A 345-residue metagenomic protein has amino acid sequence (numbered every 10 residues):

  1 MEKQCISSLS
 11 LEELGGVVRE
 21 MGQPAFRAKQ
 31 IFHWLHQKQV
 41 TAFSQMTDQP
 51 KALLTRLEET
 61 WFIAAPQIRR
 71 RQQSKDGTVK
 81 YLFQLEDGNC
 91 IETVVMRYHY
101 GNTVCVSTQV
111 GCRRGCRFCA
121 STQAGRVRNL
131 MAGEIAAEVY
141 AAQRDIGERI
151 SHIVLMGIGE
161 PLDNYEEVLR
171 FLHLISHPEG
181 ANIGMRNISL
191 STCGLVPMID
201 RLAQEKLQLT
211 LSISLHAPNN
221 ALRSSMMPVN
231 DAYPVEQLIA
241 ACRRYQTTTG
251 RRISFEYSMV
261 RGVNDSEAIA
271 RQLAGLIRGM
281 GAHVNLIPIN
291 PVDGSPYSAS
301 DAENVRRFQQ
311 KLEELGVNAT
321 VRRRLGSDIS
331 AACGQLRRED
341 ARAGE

Functional and structural regions predicted by a protein language model:
M1-I91, R243-R252, Y257-E345: Auxiliary Fe-S-binding modules of radical SAM enzymes
V79, I91, N102-V106, R114 (+1 more regions): Generic beta-strand structural signal
N89, H99, C193-P197: Short beta->alpha connector loops
V95-M96, E167: Residue-level structural signal for beta-strand termini and adjacent loop
R97-E134: Canonical Radical SAM [4Fe-4S] cluster-binding loop centered on the CxxxCxxC motif and its immediate flanking residues
Q123-H152: Conserved alpha-helical substructure of the radical SAM core
Q143-H152, G157-A319: Conserved AdoMet/S-adenosylmethionine-binding subsite of the radical SAM
